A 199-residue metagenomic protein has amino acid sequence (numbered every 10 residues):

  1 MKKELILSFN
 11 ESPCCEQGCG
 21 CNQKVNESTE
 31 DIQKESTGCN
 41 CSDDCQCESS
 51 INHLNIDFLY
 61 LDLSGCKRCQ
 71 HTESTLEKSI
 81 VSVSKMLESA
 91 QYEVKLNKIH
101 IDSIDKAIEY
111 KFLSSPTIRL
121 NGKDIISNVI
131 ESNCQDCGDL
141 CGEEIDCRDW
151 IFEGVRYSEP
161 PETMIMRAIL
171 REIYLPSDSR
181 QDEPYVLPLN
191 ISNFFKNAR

Functional and structural regions predicted by a protein language model:
K2-D57, L61-K95, I108-L113, L120 (+1 more regions): Non-globular targeting/processing and membrane-anchoring segments
N97-I101: Short gly/ser/thr-rich secondary-structure transition/capping motifs
I104-K106: Short loop/turn elements that flank and shape the SAM/SAH-binding pocket of Class I
